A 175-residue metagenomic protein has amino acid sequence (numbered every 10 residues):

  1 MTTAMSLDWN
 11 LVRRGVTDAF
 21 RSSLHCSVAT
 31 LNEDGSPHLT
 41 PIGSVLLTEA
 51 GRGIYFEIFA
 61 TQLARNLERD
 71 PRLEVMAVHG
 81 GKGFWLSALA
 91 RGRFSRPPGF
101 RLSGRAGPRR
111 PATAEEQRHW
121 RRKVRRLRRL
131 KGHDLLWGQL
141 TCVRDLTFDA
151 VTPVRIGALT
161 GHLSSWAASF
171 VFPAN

Functional and structural regions predicted by a protein language model:
M1-N175: Binding-site signature for planar aromatic cofactors or substrates
